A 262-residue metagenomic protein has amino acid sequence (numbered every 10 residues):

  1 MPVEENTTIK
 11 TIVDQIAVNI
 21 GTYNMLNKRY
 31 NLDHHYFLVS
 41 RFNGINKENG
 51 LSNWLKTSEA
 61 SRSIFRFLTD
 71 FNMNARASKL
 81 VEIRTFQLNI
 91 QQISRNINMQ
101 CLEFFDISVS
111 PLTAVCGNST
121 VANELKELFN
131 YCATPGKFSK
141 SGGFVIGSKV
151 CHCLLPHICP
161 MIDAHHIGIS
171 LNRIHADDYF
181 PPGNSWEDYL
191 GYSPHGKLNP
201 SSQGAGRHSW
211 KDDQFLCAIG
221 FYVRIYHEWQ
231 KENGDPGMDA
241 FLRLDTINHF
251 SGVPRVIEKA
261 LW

Functional and structural regions predicted by a protein language model:
M1-F138, H157-W262: An N-terminal alpha-helical hairpin/helix-loop-helix interaction module that forms a charged, gly/pro-flexible surface
I146-P156: Internal, hydrophobic cores of structured domains that mediate oligomerization or house catalytic pockets within large
